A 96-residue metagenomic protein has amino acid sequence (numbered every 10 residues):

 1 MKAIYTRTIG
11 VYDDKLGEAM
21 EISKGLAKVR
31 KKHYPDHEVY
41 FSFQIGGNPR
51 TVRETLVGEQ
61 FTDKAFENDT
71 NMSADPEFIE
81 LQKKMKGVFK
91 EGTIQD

Functional and structural regions predicted by a protein language model:
M1, E21, K31-K32: Short, low-complexity N-terminal intrinsically disordered segments enriched in polar/charged residues
K2-G10, R53-T55: Active-site-flanking beta-strand signature of metal-NTP-handling nucleotidyl enzymes and homologous cyclase-like
A3-I4, D14, L26, K64: Aromatic-residue detector
G10-E21: Short, surface-exposed ligand-recognition loops at beta-strand->loop->(often short) alpha-helix junctions that present
G25-F41, V57-D96: An amphipathic, aromatic/His-enriched active-site/gating alpha helix that lines ligand/cofactor pockets
G47-R50: Short acidic/glycine-enriched loop/turn segments that link adjacent beta-strands
